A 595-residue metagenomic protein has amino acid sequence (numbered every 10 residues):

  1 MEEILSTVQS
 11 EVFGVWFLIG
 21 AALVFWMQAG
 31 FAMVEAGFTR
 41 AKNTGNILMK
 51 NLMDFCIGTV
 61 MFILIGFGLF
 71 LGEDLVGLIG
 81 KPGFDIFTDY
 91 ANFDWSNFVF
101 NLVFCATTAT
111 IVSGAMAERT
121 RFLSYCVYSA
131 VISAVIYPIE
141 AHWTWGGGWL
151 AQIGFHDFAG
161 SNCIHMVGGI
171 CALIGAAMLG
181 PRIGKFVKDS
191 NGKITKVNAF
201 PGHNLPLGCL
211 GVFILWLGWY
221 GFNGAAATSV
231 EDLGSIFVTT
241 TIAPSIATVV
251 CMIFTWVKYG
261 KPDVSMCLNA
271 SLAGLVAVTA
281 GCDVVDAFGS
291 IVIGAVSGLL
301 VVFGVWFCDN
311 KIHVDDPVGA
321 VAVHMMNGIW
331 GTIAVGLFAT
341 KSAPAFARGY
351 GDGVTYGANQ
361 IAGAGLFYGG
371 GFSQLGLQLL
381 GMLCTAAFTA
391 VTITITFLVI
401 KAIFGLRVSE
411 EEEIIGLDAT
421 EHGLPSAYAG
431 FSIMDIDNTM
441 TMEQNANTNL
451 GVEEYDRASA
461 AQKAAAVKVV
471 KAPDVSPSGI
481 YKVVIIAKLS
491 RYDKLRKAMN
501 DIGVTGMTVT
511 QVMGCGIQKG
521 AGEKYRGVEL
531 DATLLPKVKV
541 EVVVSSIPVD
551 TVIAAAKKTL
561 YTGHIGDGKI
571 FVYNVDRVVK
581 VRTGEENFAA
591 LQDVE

Functional and structural regions predicted by a protein language model:
M1-K471: Glycine- and aromatic-enriched membrane alpha-helices
T420-A427, T439-E595: Positively charged, small/polar-rich N-terminal and surface patches that mediate targeting and assembly and bind
